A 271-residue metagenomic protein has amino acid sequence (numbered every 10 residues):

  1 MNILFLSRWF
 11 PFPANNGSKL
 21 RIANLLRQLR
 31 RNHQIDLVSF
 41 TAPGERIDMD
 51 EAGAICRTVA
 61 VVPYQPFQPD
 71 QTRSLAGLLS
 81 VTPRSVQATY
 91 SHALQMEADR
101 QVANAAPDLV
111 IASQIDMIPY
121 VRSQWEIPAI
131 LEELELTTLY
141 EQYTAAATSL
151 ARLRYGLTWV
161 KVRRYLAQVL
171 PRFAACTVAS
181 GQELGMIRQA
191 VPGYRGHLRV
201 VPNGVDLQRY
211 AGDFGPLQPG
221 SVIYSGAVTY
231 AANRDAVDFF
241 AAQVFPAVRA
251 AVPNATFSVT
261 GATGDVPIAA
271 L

Functional and structural regions predicted by a protein language model:
M1-V61, N104: N-terminal subdomain of nucleotide-sugar transferases
R8, P66-A88, A129-A167, G185 (+1 more regions): Acceptor-binding helix/loop patch of EC 2.4 sugar-transfer enzymes, predominantly nucleotide-sugar-dependent
F40, A112-Q114, V178-S180, N203 (+1 more regions): Replace "coordinates the UDP/GDP/TDP-sugar" with "coordinates nucleotide-activated sugar donors
A42-A106: A conserved catalytic-core segment of Leloir-type glycosyltransferases
V61, P128-I130, Y155-W159, R163-G212: Donor nucleotide-sugar binding/catalytic pocket of nucleotide-sugar-dependent glycosyltransferases
A98-I118, I127-I130: Short N-terminal targeting/anchoring amphipathic segment
D116-M117, Q182-L184, G264-D265: Alpha-helix capping/helix-boundary segments
P171, Q189, R195, R199-L271: Conserved catalytic-core segment of nucleotide-activated headgroup transferases in glycan assembly
